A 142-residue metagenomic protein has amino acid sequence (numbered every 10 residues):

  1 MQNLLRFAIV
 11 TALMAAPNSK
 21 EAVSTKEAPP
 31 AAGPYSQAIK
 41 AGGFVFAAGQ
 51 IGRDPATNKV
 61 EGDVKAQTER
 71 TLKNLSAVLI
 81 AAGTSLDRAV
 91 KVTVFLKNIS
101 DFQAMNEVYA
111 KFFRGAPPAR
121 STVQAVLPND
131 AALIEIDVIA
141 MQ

Functional and structural regions predicted by a protein language model:
Q2-K73, A77-V90, L96-Q142: N-terminal presequence-like segments and the immediate start of the first folded domain
